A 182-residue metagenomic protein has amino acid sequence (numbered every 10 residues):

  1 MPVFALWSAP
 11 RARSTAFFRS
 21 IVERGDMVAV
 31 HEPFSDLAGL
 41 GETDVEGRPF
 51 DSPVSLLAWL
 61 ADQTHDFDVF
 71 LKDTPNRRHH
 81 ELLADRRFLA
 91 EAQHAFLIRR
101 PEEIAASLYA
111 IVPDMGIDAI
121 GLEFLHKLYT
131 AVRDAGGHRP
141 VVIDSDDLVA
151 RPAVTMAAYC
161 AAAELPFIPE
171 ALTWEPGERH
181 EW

Functional and structural regions predicted by a protein language model:
M1-F67: PAPS-dependent sulfotransferase catalytic core
A5, V69-L71, V141-D144: Short catalytic-loop micro-motif centered on adjacent basic/acidic residues
R11-A12, F34-L37, P75-R77, P101-I104 (+1 more regions): Short, solvent-exposed loop/turn segments at secondary-structure junctions
L60-L82: Glycine-rich phosphate-binding loop used to anchor ATP phosphates in small-molecule kinases, encompassing both
F88-L108: Conserved phosphate-donor/acceptor-positioning beta-strand/loop module used by diverse small-molecule
S107-D118: Surface-exposed cleft-lining segments at the edges of enzyme active sites
L128-P140: A structural motif corresponding to the C-terminal end of an alpha-helix and its immediate exit/capping segment
G137-W182: The conserved 3'-phosphoadenosine-5'-phosphosulfate
